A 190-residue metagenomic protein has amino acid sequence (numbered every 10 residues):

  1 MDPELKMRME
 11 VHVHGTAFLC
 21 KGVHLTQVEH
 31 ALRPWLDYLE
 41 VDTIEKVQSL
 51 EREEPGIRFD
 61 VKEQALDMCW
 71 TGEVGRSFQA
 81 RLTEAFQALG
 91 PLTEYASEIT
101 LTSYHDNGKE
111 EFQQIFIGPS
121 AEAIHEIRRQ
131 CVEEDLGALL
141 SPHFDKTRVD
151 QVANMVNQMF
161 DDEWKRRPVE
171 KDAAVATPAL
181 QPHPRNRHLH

Functional and structural regions predicted by a protein language model:
M1-D37: Short, extreme N-terminal segment that most often corresponds to the first beta-strand
P34-Y38, E45-H190: Charged interaction segments
